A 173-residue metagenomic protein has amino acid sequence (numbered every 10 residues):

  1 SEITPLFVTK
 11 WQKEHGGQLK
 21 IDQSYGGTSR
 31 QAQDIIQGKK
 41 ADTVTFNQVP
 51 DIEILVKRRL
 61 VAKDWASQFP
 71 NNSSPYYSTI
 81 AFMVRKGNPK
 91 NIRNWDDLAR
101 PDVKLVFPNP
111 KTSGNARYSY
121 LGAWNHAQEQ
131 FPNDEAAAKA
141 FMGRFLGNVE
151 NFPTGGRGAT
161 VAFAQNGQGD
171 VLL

Functional and structural regions predicted by a protein language model:
S1-R58, Q68-F69, A164: Early extracytoplasmic/lumenal segment of secretory-pathway proteins
T4, V8, T28-A32, I36 (+8 more regions): Extracytoplasmic/secreted envelope proteins and their assembly/folding machinery, especially bacterial periplasmic
G16-Q18, Y77, R100, L146: Short, well-ordered coil/turn elements that cap or connect secondary structure elements
Y25-G26, G38, F46, K86-I92 (+3 more regions): Soluble non-cytosolic domains of exported or imported proteins
D34-I35, A41, F69, L105-S113 (+1 more regions): Second-shell loop/turn segments in exported
G38-V44, D102-K104, N166-L173: Alpha-to-beta junction loops
V56-E129: A conserved helix-loop-strand patch within extracytoplasmic ligand-binding domains of the periplasmic binding
Q130-L173: Ligand-binding pocket segment of bilobal, Venus flytrap-like solute-binding proteins
